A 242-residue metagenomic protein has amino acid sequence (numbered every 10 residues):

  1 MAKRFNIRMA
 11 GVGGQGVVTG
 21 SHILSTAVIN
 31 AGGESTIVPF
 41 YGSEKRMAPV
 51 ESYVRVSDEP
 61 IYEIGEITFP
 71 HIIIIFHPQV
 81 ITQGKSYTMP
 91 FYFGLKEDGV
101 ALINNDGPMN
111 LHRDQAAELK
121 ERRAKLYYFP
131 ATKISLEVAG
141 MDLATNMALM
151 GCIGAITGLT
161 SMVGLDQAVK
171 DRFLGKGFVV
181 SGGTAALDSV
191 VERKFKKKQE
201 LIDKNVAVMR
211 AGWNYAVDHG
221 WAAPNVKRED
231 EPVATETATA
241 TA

Functional and structural regions predicted by a protein language model:
M1-A242: Active-site cofactor/cluster-binding pocket
